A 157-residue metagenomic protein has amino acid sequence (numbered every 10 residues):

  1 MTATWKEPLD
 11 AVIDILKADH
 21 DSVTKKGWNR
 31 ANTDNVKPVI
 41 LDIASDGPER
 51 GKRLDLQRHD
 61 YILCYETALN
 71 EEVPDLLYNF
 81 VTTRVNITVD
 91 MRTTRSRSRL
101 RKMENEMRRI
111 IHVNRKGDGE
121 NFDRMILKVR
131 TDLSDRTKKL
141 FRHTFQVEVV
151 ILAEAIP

Functional and structural regions predicted by a protein language model:
M1-D75: Small/polar-rich, solvent-exposed N-terminal microdomains that initiate assembly or binding
L9-L16, I62-C64, I87-V89, M107 (+3 more regions): Hydrophobic beta-strand residues in large extracellular and virion-surface proteins
D46, T67-L69, R92-S96, R136 (+1 more regions): Generic structural motif
D55-Q57, T82, E120, L140: A generic structural signal for short, non-catalytic loop/turn and secondary-structure boundary residues
E72-N79, D135: Short beta-strand/turn micro-motifs at beta-sheet edges
Y78-S96, M107, F141-A153: Oligomerization/assembly interface segments of phage tail-like spikes and tubes
S96-K102: Short, conserved charged micro-motifs
K102-P157: Acidic-leaning, charged glycine-interspersed low-complexity segments
